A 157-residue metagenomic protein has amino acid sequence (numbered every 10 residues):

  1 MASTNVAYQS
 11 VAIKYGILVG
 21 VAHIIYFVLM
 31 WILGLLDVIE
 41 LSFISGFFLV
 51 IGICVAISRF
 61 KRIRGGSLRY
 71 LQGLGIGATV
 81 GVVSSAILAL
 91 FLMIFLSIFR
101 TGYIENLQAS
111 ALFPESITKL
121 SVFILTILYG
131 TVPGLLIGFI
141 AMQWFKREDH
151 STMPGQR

Functional and structural regions predicted by a protein language model:
M1-K61: Transmembrane alpha-helical insertion/packing segments
A12-I17, F43-I44, L74, A78 (+1 more regions): Hydrophobic alpha-helical transmembrane segments
V28, S97, F139-Q143, R147: Membrane-spanning helices that line or support transport/gating and their immediate boundary helices in channels
I57-G73: Membrane-helix interface/capping segments
G77-I94: Hydrophobic alpha-helical membrane-insertion segments
F91-A111: Functional transmembrane-helix hotspots
S116-I137: Hydrophobic alpha-helical transmembrane segments
Q143-R157: Cytoplasmic juxtamembrane regions at transmembrane-helix boundaries
